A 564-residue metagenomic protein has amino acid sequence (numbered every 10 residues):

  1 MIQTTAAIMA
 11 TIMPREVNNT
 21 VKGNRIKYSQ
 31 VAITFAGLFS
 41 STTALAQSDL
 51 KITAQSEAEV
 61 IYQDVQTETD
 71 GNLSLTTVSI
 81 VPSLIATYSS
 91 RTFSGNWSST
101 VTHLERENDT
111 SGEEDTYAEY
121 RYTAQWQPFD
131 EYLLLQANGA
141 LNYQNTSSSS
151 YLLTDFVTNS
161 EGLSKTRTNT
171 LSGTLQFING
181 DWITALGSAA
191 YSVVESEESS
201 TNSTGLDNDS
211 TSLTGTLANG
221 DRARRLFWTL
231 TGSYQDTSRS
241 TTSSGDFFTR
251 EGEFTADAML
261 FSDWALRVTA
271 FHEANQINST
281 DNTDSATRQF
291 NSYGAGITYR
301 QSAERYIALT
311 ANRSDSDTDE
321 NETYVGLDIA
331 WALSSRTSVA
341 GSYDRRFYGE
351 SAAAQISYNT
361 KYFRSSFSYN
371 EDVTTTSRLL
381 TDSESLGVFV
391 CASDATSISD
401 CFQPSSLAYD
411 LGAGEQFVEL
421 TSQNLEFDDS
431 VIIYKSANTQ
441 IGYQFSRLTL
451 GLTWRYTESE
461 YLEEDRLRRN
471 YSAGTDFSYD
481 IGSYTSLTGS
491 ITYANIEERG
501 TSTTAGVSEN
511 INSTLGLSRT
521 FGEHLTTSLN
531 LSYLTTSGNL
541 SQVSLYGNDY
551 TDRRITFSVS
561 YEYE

Functional and structural regions predicted by a protein language model:
M1-I26: N-terminal secretory signal peptides that target proteins for export/translocation
K27-T34: Sec-dependent N-terminal signal peptides
T34, A44-L45: Cleavable N-terminal signal peptides
A46-E564: Gram-negative and organellar
